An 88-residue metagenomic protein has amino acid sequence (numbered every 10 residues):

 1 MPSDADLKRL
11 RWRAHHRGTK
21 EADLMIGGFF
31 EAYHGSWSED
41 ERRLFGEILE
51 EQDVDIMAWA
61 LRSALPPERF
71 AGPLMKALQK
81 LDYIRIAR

Functional and structural regions predicted by a protein language model:
P2-R88: Positively charged, polar, low-complexity stretches
